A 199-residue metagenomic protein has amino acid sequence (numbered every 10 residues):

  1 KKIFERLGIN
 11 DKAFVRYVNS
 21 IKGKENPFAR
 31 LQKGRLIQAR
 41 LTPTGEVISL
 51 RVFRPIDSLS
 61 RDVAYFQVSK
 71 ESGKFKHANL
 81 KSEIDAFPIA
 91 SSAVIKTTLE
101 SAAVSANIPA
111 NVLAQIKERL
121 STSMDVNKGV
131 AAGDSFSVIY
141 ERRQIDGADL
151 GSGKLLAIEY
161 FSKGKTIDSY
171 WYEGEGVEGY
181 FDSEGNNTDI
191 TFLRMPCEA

Functional and structural regions predicted by a protein language model:
K1-E198: Non-catalytic extracellular/periplasmic "stalk" and linker regions immediately N-terminal to catalytic or recognition
